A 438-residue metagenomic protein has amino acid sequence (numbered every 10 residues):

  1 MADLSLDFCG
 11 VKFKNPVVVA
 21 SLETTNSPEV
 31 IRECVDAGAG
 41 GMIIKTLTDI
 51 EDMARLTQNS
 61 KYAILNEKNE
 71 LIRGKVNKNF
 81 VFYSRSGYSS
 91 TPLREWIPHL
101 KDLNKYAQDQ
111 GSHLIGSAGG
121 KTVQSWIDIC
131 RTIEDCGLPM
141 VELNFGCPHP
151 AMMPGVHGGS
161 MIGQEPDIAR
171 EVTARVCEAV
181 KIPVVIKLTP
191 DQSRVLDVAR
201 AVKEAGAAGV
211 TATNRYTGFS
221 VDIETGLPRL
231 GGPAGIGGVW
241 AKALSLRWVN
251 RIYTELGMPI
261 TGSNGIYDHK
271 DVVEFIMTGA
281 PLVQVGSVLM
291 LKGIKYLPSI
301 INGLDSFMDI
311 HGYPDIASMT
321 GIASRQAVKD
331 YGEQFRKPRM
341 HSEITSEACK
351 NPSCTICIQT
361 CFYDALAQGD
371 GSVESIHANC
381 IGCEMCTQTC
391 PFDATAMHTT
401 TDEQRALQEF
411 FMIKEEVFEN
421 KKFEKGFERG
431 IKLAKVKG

Functional and structural regions predicted by a protein language model:
M1-I127: N-terminal capping/small domains of soluble enzymes
R32-A37, G41, D109-Q110, K121-T261 (+5 more regions): Alpha/beta enzyme core
K45-L47, F145, N214, S287-V288: Short secondary-structure boundary segments
E51-L71, F219-G237, V288-Y313, L407-K414: C-terminal helical cap(s) of enzyme catalytic domains, especially alpha/beta-barrels
N250-L256, D271-A327, I381, M385-Q388: Extended, hydrophobic interaction surfaces within ordered domains
L304-P314, S318-Q334, S346-E347, N351 (+2 more regions): Flanking helices and flexible, charged tails adjoining ferredoxin-like Fe-S electron-transfer domains in multi-subunit
P338-D370: C-terminal accessory/binding modules appended to enzymatic or scaffolding proteins
G369-H377: Short linker/helix segments within small regulatory modules
